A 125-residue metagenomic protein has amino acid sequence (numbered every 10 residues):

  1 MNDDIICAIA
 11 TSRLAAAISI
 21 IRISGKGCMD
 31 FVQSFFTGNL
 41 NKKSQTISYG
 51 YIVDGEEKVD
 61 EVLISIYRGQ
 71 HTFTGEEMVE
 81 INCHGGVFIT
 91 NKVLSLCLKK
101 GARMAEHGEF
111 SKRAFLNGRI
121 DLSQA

Functional and structural regions predicted by a protein language model:
M1-A125: A glycine-rich (often HGG/GG-containing) alpha/beta subdomain
